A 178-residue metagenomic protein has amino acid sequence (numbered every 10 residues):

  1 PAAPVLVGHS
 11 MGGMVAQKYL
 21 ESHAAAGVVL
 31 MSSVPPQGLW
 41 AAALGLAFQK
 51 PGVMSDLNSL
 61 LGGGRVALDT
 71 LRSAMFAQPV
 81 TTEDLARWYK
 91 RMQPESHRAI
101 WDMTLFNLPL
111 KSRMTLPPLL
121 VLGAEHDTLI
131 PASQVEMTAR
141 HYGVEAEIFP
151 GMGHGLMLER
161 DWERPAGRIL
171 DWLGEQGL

Functional and structural regions predicted by a protein language model:
L6-G8, M31, L122: Short beta-strand immediately N-terminal to the catalytic nucleophile in serine-hydrolase-like folds
V7-G12, A16: Gly/Ala-rich beta-loop-alpha elbow adjacent to hydrolase catalytic centers
A24-S59, A99-F106: Flexible "cap/lid" loop of the alpha/beta hydrolase fold
G64-I100: Conserved alpha/beta-hydrolase catalytic His-Asp/Glu region
R91-L116: Active-site nucleophile elbow and catalytic-triad environment of alpha/beta-hydrolase enzymes
T115, V121-G123, D127: Short beta-strand/loop motif that positions the catalytic acidic residue of the alpha/beta-hydrolase fold
T128-M137: Conserved alpha/beta-hydrolase "acid-adjacent" motif
E145-L178: Catalytic active-site module of serine/aspartate enzymes centered on a nucleophile-bearing elbow/loop
